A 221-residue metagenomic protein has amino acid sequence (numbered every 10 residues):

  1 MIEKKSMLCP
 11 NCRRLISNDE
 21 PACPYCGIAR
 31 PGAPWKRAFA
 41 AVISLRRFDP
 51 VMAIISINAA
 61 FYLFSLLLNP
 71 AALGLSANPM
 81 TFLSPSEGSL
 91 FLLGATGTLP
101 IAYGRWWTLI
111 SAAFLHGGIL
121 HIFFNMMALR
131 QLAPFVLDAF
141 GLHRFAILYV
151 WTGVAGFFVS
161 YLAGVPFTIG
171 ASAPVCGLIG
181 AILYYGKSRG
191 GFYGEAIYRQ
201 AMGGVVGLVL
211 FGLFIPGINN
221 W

Functional and structural regions predicted by a protein language model:
K4-I16, P24-W221: A detector for small-residue-rich transmembrane helices and their helix-helix packing motifs
